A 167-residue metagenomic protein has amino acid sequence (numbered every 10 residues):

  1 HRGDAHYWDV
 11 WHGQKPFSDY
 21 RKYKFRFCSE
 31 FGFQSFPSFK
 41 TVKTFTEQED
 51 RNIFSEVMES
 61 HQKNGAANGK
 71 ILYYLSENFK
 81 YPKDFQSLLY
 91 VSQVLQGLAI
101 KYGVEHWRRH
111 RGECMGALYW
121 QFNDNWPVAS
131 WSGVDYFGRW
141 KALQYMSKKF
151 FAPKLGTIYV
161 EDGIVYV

Functional and structural regions predicted by a protein language model:
R2-Y166: Substrate-binding clefts and catalytic carboxylate motifs of secreted carbohydrate-active enzymes
